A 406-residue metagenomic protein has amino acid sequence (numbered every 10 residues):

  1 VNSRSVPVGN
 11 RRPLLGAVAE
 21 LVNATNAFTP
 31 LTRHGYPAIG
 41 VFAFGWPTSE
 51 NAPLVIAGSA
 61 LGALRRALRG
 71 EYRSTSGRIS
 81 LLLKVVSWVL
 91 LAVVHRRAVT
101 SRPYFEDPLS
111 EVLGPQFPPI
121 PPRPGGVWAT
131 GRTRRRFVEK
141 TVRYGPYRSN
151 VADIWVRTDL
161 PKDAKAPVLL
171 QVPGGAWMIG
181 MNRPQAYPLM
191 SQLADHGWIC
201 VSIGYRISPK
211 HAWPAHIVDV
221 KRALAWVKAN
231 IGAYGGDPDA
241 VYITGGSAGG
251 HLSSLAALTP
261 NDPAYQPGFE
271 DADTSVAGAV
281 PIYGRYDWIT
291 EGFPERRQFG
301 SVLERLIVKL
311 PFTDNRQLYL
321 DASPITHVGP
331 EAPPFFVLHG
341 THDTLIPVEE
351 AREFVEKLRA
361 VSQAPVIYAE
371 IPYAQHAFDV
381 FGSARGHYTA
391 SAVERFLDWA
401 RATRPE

Functional and structural regions predicted by a protein language model:
N2-E406: Alpha/beta-hydrolase superfamily serine-hydrolase fold, recognizing
